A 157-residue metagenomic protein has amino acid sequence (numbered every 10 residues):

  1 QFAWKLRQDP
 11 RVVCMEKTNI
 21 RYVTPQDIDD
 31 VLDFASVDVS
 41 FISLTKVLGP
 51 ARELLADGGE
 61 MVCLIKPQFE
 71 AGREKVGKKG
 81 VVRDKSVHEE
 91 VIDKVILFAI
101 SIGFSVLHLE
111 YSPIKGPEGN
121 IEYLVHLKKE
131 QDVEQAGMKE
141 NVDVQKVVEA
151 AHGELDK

Functional and structural regions predicted by a protein language model:
Q1-K46: S-adenosyl-L-methionine
F2, K66, G119: Residue-level signal for inorganic ion chemistry
I20-R21, P67-A71, P113-I114: Short "lid" loop at the C-terminus of a central beta-strand within the Rossmann-like core of SAM-dependent
T45-V62: A short glycine-rich, Lys/Arg-flanked "PGG" loop and its adjoining helix->strand segment in the class I
P67-D84: Short, glycine-/aromatic-enriched active-site segment of Class I SAM-dependent methyltransferases
H88-I102: Short alpha-helix
F104-P113: Conserved S-adenosyl-L-methionine
N120-K157: Flexible, glycine-/basic-rich loop-and-beta segments that form/coincide with the SAM-dependent methyltransferase
